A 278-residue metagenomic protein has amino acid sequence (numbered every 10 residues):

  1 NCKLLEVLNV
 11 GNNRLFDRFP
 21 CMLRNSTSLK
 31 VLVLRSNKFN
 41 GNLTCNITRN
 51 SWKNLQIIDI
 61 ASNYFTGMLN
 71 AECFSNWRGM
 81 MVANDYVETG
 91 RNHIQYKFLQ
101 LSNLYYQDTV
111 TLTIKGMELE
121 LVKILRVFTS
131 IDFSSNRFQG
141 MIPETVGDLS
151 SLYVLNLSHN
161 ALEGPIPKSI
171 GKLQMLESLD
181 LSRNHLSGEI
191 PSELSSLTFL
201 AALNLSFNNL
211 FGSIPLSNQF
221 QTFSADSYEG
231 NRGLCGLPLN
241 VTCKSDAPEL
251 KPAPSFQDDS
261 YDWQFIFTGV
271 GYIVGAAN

Functional and structural regions predicted by a protein language model:
N1-N278: Membrane-proximal ectodomain caps of single-pass cell-surface receptors
